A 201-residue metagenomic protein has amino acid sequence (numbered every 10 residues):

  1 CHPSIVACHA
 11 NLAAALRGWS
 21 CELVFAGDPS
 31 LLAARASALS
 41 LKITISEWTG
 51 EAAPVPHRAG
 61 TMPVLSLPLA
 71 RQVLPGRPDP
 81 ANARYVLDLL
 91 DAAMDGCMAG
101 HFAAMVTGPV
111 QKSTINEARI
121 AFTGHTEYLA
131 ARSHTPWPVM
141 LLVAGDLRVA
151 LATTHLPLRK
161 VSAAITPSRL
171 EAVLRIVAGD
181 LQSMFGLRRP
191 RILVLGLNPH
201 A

Functional and structural regions predicted by a protein language model:
C1-H125, S168-A201: Contiguous, glycine/small-aliphatic-enriched amphipathic segments in soluble metabolic enzymes
I115, H134, T154-P157, V161-A163 (+2 more regions): A broad detector of the eukaryotic-type serine/threonine protein kinase catalytic domain
Y128: Acidic, PIN/NYN-like endoribonuclease modules and their adjacent C-terminal/linker elements
A131-L147: Short, flexible loop segments at boundaries between secondary-structure elements
L142-A172: Ligand-binding beta-strand-loop-alpha-helix segment within the catalytic cores of soluble metabolic enzymes
